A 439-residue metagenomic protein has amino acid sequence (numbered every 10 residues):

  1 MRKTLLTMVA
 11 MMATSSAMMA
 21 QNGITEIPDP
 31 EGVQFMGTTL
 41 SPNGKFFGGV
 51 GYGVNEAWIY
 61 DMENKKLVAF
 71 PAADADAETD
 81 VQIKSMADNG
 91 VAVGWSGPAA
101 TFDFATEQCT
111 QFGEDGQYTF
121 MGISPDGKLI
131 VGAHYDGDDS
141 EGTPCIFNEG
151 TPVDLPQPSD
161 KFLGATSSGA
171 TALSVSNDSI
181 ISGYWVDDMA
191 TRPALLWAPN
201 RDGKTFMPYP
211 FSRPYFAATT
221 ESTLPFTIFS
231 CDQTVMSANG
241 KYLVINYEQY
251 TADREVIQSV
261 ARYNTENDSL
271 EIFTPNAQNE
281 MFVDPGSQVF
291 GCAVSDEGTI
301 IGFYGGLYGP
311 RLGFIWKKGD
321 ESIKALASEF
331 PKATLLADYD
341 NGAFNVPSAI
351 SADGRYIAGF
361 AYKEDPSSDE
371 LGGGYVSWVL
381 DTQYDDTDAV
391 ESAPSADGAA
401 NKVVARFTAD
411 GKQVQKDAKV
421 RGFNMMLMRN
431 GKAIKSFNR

Functional and structural regions predicted by a protein language model:
T4-A13: Sec-dependent N-terminal signal peptides
S16-A20: Sec/Tat signal peptide C-region and signal peptidase I cleavage site
Q21-D386: Conserved "turn/edge" positions that cap or connect secondary-structure elements within repeat/scaffolded domains
T382-K412: Residue-level detector of functionally pivotal "anchor" positions at catalytic/ligand-binding pockets or at interdomain
A418-V420: Surface-exposed, short loops/turns at beta-strand junctions within beta-sandwich domains
F423-R439: C-terminal tail/sorting-segment detector
